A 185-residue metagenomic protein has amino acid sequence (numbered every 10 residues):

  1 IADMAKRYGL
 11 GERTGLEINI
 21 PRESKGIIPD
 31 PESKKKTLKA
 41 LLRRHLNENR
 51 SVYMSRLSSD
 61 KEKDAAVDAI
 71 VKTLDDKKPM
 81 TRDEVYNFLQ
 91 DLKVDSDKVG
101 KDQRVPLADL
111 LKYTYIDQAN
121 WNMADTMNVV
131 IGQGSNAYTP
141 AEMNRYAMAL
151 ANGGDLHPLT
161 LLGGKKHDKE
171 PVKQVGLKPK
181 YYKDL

Functional and structural regions predicted by a protein language model:
I1-D184: Beta-lactam-recognizing serine transpeptidase/beta-lactamase-like catalytic domain environment
